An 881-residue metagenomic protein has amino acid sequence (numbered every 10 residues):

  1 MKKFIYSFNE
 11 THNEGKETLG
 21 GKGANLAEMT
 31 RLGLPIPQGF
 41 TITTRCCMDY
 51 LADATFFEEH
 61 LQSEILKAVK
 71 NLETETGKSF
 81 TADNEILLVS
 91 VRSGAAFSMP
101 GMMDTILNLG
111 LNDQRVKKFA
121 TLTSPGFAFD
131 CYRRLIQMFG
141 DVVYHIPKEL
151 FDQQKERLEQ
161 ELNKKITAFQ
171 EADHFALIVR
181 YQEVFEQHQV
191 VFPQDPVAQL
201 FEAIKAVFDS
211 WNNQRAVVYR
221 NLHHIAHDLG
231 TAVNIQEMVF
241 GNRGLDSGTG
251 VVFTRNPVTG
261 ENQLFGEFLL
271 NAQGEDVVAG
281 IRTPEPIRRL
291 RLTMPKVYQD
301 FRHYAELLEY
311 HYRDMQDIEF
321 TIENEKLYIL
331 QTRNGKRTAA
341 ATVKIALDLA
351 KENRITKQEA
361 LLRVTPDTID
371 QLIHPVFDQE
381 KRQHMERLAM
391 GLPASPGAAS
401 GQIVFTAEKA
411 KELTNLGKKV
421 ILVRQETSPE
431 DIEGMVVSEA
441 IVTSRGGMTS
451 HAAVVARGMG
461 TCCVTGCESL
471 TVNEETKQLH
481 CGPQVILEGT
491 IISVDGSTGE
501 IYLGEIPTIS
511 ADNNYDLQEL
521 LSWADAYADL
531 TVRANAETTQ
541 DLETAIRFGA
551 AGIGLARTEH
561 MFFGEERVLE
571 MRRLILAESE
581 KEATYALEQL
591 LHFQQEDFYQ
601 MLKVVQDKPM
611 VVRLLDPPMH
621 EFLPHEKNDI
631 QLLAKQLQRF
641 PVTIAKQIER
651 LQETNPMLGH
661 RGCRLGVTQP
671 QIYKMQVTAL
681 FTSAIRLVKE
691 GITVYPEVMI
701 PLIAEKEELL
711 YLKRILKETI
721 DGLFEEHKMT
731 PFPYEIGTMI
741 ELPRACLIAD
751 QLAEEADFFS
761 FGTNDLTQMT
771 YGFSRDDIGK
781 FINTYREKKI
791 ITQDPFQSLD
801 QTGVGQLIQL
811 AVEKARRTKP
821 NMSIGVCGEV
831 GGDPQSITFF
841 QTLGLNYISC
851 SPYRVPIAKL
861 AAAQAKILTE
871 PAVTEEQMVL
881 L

Functional and structural regions predicted by a protein language model:
M1-M385, K411-T414, K418-I421, S428-E433 (+10 more regions): Nucleotide/phosphate-binding sheet-loop regions of phosphoryl- and nucleotidyl-transfer enzymes
H12-G15, S395-V437, V804-T818: C-terminal accessory/binding modules appended to enzymatic or scaffolding proteins
F40, S444-G446, T465-E468, A556 (+2 more regions): Short beta->alpha connector loops at strand-helix junctions that form conserved, small/polar/Pro-enriched
L66, R220-I225, L361-L413, K419-V420 (+5 more regions): Long, charged amphipathic helices and adjacent flexible linkers at domain junctions
R92, N513-D516, W523-L881: Conserved alpha/beta-domain cores
N234, V404, I421-V423, V442 (+3 more regions): Structural motif
K326-Y328, Q425-V436, A440-V442, M448-V455 (+5 more regions): Glycine-rich phosphate/ribose-binding loops and adjacent secondary-structure elements that form binding surfaces
